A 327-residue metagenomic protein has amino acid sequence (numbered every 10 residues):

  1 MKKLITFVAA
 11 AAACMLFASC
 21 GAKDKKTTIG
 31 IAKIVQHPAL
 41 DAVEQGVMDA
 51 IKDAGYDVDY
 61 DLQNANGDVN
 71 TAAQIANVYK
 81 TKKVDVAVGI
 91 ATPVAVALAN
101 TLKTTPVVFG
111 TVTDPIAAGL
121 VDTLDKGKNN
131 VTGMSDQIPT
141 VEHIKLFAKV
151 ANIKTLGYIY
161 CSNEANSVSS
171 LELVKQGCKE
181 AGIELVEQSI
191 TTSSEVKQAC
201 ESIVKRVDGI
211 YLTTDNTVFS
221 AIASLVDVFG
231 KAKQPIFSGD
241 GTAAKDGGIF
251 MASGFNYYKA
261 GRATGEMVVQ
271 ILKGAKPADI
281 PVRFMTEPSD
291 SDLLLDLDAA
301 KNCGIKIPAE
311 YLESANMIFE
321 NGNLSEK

Functional and structural regions predicted by a protein language model:
L16-S19: C-terminal motif of bacterial Sec signal peptides marking the signal peptidase cleavage site
G21-K23: Bacterial signal peptide processing site
K25, P115-T155, F255-A275: Hydrophobic alpha-helical segments within soluble ligand-binding/sensing domains
K26-M48, A54, D61-N70, T217-S220: Extracytoplasmic "Venus flytrap"
I29-I31, V47, T132-A181, K276 (+1 more regions): An alpha-beta-alpha
L62-D122, D215-G230, Q234-G239: Beta-alpha junction/loop-to-helix N-cap segments that form part of ligand/metal-binding clefts
A165-G241: Pocket-lining segment of extracytoplasmic ligand-binding domains
Q270-K327: Hinge/cleft segment of the Venus flytrap/periplasmic-binding protein
